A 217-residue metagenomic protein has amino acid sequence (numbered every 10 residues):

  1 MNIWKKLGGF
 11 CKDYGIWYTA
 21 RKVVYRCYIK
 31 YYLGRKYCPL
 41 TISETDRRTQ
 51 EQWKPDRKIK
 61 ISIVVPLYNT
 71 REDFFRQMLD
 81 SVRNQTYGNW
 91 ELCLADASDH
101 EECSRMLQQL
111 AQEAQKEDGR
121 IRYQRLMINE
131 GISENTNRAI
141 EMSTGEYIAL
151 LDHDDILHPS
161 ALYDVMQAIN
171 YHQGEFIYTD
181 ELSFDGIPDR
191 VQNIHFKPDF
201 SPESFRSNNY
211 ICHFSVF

Functional and structural regions predicted by a protein language model:
G9-S81: N-proximal low-complexity "stem/linker" segments adjacent to membrane-targeting elements
L79-D80, N137, G145, H158-Y171: Short alpha-helix within the catalytic core of nucleotide-sugar-dependent glycosyltransferases
R83-I128: Acidic donor-binding segment of Leloir-type glycosyltransferases
L126-S143: Glycine-rich, basic loop-to-helix element that forms the pyrophosphate-binding segment of sugar-nucleotide handling
S133, E141, R190-F217: A recurrent flexible, glycine/aromatic-enriched loop bordering the glycosyltransferase active site that acts as
I148: Short aromatic/hydrophobic "clamp" motif used to bind/position activated sugar donors
D152-I156, D180: The conserved acidic donor/metal-binding loop of glycosyltransferases
S160-V191: Conserved donor NDP-sugar-binding/catalytic core segment of glycosyltransferases
